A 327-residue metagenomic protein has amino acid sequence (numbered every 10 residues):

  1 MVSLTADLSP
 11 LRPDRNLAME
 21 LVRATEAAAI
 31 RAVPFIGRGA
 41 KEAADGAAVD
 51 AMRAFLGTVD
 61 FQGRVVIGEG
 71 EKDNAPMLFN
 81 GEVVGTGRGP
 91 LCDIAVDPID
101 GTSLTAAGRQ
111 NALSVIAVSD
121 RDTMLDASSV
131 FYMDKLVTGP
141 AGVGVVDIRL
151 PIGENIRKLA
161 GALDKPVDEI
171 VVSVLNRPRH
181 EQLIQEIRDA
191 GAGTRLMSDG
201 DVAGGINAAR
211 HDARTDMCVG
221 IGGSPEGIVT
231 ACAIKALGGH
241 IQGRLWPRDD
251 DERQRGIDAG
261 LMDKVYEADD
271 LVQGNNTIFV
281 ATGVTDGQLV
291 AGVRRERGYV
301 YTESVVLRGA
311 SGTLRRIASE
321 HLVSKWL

Functional and structural regions predicted by a protein language model:
V2-A95, R157, G161, V202-A203 (+4 more regions): N-terminal subdomain of lithium-sensitive/metallo-dependent phosphomonoesterases centered on the IMPase/IPPase/PAP
L8, I187, S198, N207-D212 (+1 more regions): Helical "lid/coupling" subdomains associated with nucleotide-phosphate turnover
P13, L17-A24, A40, A44 (+5 more regions): Catalytic cores of large soluble enzymes that bind and process phosphate-bearing ligands
V65-E69, I94-V96, T105-A107, D126-A127 (+5 more regions): General beta-strand structural signal in soluble alpha/beta enzymes
G89-D100, L104-M124: DPxDG-like acidic metal-binding loop motif
G101, G191-G193, A213-T215: Glycine-enriched alpha-helix->loop->beta-strand junction motifs that scaffold or abut catalytic
V115, D120-L196, A259-G260, G287-R294 (+1 more regions): Acidic beta-strand-loop-alpha-helix segment within the catalytic core of divalent metal-dependent phosphate-processing
